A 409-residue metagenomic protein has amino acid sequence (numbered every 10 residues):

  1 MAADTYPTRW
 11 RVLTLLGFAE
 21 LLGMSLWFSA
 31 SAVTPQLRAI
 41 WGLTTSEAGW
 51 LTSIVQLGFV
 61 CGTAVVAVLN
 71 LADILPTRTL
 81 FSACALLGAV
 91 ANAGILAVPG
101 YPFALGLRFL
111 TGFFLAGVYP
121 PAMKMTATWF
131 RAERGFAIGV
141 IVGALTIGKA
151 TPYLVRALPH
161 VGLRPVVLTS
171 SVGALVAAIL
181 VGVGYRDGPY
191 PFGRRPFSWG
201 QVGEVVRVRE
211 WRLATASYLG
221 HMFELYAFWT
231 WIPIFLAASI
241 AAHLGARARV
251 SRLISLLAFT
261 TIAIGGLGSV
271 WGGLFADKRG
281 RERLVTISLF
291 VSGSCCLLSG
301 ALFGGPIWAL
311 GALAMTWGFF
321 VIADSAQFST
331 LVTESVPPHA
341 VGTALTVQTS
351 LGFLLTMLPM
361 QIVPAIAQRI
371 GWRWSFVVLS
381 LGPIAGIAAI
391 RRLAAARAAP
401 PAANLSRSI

Functional and structural regions predicted by a protein language model:
A30-T34, E210-G266, S329, P359-M360: Extracytoplasmic gate region of multi-pass secondary transporters
T63-P102, A276-R279: Conserved MFS/SLC helix-loop-helix module at the cytosolic interface between two early adjacent transmembrane helices
T79-A93, R283-L298, V377: Structural signature of the two symmetry-related core transmembrane helices
A91, P102-T111, W308-T316: Paired small-residue
L107-A144: Cytoplasmic helix-loop-helix junction between adjacent transmembrane helices in 12-TM secondary transporters
A132, V140-Y185: Helix-loop-helix hairpin linking two adjacent transmembrane segments in secondary transporters
G182-E204, A399-S406: Flexible cytoplasmic inter-helical loops of multi-pass small-molecule transporters
A276-L331: C-terminal transmembrane helical hairpin of 12-TM major facilitator-type secondary transporters
